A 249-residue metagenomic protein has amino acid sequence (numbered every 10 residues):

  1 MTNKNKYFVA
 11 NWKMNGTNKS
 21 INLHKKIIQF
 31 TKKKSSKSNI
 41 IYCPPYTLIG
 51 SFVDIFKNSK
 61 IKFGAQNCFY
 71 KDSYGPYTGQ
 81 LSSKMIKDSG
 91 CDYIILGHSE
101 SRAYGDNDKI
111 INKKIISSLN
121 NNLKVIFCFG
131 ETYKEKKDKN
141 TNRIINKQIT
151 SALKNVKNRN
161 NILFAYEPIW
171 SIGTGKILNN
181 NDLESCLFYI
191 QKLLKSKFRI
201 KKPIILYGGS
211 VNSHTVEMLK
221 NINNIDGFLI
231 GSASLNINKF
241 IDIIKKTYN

Functional and structural regions predicted by a protein language model:
M1-N249: Active-site loop-to-helix "anion-binding N-cap" substructures in soluble metabolic enzymes
